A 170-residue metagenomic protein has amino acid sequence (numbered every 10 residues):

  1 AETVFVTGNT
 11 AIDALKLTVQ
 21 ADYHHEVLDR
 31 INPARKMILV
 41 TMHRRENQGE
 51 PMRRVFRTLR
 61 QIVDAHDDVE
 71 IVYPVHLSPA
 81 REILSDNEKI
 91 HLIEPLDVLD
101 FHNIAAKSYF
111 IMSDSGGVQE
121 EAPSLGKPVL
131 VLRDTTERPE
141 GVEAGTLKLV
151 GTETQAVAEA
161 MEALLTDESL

Functional and structural regions predicted by a protein language model:
A1-L170: Nucleotide-activated sugar donor-binding and catalytic core shared by glycosyltransferases and related lipid-linked
